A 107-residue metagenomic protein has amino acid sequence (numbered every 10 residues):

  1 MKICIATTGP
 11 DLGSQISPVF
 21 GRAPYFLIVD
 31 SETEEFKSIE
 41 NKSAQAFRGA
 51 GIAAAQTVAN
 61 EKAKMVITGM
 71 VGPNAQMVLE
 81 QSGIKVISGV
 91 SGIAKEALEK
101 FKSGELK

Functional and structural regions predicted by a protein language model:
K2-S43: N-terminal first-folded block
T7-G9, G69-M70, V90-S91: Short secondary-structure boundary segments
S14-P18, G49-A50, V78, E99: Short, well-ordered secondary-structure micro-motifs
V19, Y25, I39-K64: Compact, glycine-rich, soluble single-domain proteins
K62-M65, I84-V86: Short active-site oxyanion
G72-K107: C-terminal structural segments of small proteins and small subunits
